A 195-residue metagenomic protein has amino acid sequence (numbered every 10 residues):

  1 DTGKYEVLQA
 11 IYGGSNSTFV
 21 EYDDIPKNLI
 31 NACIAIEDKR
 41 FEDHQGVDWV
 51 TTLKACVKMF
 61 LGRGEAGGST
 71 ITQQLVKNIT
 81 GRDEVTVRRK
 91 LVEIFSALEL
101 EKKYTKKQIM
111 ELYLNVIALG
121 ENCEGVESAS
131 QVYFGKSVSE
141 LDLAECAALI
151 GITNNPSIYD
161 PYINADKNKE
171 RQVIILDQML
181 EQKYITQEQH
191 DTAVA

Functional and structural regions predicted by a protein language model:
D1-A195: Juxtamembrane regions of bacterial inner-membrane/periplasmic proteins, predominantly the peptidoglycan biogenesis
